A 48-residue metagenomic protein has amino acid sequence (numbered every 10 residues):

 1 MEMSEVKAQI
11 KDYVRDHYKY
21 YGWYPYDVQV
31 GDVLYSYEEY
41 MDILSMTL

Functional and structural regions predicted by a protein language model:
E2-L48: Acidic, low-complexity, intrinsically disordered interaction modules
